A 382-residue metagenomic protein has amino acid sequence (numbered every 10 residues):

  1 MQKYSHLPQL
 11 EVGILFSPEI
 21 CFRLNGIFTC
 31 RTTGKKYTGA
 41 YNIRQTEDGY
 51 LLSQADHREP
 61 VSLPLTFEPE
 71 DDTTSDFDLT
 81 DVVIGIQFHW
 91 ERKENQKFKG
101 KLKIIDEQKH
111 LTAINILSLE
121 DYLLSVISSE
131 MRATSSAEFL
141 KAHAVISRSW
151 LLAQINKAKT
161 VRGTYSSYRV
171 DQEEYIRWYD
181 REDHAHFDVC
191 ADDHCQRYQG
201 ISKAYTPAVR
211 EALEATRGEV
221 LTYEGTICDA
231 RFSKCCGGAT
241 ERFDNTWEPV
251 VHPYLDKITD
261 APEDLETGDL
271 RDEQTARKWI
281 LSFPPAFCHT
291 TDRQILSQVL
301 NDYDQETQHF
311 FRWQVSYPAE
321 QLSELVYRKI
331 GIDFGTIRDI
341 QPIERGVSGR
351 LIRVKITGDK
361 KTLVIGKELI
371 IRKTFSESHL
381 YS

Functional and structural regions predicted by a protein language model:
M1-S382: Conserved, single-site charged/polar hotspot
